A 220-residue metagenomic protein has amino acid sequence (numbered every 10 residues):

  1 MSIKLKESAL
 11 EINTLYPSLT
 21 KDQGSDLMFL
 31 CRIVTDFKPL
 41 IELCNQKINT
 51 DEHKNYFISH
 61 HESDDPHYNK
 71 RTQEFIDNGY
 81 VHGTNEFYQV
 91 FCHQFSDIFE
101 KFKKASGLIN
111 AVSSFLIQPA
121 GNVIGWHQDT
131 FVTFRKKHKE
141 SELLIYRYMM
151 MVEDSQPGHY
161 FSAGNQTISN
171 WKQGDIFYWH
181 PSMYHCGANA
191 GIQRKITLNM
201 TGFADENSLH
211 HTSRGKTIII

Functional and structural regions predicted by a protein language model:
M1-I109, S113-F115: Non-heme Fe(II)/2-oxoglutarate
K104-V132: A short glycine-rich, His/Asp/Glu-containing loop-to-beta-strand
I109-A111, Q128-Y148, G164: A short beta-loop-beta micro-motif enriched in histidine and acidic residues
L116-P119, K137-P157: Short, conserved beta-strand element in jelly-roll/cupin
Y146-M151, I176-Y178, I192-H210: A short hydrophobic beta-strand segment most commonly corresponding to one strand of the jelly-roll/cupin
Y148-K172: A short beta-strand-loop-beta hairpin characteristic of the jelly-roll/cupin
S169-Y184: Conserved metal-binding segment of the jelly-roll/cupin
H185-G191: Asparagine-centered strand-capping/turn motif at beta-strand->loop junctions
